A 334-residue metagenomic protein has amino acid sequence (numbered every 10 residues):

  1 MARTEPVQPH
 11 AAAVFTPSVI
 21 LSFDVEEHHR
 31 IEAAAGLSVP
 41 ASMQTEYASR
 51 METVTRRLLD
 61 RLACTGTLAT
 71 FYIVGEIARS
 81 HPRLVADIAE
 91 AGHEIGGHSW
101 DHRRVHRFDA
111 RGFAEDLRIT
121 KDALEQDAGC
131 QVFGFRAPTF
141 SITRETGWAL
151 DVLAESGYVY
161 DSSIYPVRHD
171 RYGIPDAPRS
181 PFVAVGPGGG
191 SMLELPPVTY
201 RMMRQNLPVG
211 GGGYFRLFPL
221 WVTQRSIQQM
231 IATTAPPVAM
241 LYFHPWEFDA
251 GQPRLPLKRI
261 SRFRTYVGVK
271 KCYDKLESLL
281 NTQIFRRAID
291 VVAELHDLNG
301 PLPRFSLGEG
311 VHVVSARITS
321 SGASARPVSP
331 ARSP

Functional and structural regions predicted by a protein language model:
A2-G134, T139-M203, V222-S333: Catalytic alpha-helical scaffold of carbohydrate-active enzymes acting on polysaccharides/glycoconjugates
L207-L217: Surface-exposed cleft-lining segments at the edges of enzyme active sites
